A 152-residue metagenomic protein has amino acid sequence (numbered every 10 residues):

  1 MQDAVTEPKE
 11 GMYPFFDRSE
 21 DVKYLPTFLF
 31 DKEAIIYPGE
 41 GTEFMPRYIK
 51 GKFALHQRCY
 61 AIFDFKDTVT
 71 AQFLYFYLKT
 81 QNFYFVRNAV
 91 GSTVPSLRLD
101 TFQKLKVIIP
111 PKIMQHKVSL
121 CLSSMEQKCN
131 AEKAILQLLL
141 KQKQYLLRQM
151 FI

Functional and structural regions predicted by a protein language model:
M1-I109: DNA target-recognition domains and sequence-specific DNA-contacting regions of bacterial/archaeal
K106-I152: Amphipathic alpha-helical coiled-coil/heptad-repeat segments
